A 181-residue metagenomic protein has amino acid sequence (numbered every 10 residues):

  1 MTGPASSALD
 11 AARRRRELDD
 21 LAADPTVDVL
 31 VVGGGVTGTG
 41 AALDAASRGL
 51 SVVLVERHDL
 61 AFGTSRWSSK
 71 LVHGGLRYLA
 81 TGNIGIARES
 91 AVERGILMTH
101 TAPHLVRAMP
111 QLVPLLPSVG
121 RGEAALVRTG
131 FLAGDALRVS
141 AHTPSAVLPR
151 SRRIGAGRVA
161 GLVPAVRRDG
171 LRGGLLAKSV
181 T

Functional and structural regions predicted by a protein language model:
M1-V29, D44-R48: Extreme N-terminal leader/targeting segments of oxidoreductases
L30-V32, V53: Conserved hydrophobic packing residues within short motifs/helices of P-loop NTPase cores of ABC-family ATPases
G33-G35, R57: Glycine-rich Rossmann-fold phosphate-binding loop(s) that bind the pyrophosphate of adenine dinucleotide cofactors
G38: N-terminal Rossmann-fold NAD(P) dinucleotide-binding loop
A46-R66: Glycine-rich FAD pyrophosphate-binding loop
K70-R158: Dinucleotide-binding Rossmann-like beta1-alpha1 core, especially the glycine-rich loop that anchors the ADP
S140-R150, A160-T181: Helix-loop-beta segment of a Rossmann-like dinucleotide-binding subdomain
